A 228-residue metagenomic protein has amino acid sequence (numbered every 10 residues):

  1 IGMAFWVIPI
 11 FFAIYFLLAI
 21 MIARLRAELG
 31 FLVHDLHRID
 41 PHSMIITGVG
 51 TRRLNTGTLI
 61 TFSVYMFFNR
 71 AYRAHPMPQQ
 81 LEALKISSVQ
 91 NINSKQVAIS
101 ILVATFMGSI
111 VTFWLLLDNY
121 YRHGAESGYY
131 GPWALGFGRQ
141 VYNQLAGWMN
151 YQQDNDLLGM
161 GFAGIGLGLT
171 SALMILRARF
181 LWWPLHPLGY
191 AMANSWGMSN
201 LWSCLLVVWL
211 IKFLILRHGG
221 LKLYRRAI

Functional and structural regions predicted by a protein language model:
I1-I228: Alpha-helical multipass membrane-protein architecture
